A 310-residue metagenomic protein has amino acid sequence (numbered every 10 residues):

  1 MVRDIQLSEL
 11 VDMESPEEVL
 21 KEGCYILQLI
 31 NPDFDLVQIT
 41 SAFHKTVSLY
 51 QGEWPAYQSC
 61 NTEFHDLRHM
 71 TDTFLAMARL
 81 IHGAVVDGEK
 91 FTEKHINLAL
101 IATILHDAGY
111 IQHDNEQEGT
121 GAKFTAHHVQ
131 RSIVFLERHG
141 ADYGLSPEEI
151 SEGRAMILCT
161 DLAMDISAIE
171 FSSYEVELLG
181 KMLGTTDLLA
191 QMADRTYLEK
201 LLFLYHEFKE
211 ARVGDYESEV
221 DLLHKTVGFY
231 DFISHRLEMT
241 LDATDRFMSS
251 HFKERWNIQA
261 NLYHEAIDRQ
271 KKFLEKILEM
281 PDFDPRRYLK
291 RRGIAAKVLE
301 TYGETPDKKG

Functional and structural regions predicted by a protein language model:
M1-P32, R79-N97, L105, E116 (+1 more regions): Divalent metal-dependent phosphate-bond-processing catalytic cores, especially two-metal-ion Mg2+/Mn2+ enzymes that act
P32-A42, F74: Basic/hydrophobic alpha-helical interface regions
A42-Y50, A99-T103, G153-D161, M182-T186: Short alpha-helical scaffolding segments that buttress acidic/His motifs in well-ordered protein cores
V47-L75, D114-A122: Active-site flanking loop/helix segments enriched in acidic
M70, A76-M77, H128-I166, L223: Histidine- and acidic-residue-rich, metal-dependent catalytic cores
T73, I96-N115, S132, R154-A163: His-Asp-centered metal-binding catalytic motifs of divalent-metal-dependent phosphohydrolases/nucleases
A84-E89, N115-T120, H139-I150, R195: Inter-helical turn/loop segments and adjacent helix faces that build the functional surface of alpha-helical bundle
H113-F135: Structured all-alpha helical bundle cores of eukaryotic regulatory proteins
